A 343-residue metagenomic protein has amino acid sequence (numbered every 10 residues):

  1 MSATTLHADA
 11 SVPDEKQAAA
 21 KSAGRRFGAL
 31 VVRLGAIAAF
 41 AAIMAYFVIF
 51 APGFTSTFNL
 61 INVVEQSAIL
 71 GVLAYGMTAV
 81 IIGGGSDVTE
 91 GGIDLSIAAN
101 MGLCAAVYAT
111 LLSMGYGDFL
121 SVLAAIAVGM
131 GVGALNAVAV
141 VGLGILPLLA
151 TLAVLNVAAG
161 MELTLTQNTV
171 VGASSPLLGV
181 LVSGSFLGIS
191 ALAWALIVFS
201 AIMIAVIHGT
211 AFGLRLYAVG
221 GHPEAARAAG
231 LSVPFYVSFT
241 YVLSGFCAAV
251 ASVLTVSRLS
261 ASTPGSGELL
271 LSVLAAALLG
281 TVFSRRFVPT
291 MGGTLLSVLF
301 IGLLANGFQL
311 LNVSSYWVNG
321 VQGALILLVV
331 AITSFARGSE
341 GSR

Functional and structural regions predicted by a protein language model:
M1-A45, F58, A228, S232-F235 (+1 more regions): Cytosolic-side transmembrane-helix boundaries in multi-pass membrane proteins
Y46-A51, F58-M114, L143, T281-V288 (+1 more regions): Single transmembrane alpha-helix segments in multi-pass membrane proteins
S67-M77, L103, A127-A134, I197 (+5 more regions): Hydrophobic alpha-helical segments embedded in the membrane of multi-pass proteins
G84-D87, A248, R258, S262-G323: Transmembrane alpha-helical segments in multi-pass inner-membrane proteins
G84-E90, M130-A173, G209-A211, L274-M291 (+1 more regions): Short loop segments and helix-boundary regions at transmembrane helix junctions of multi-pass inner-membrane proteins
L112-L155, A201, L296-F300: Alpha-helical transmembrane segments within multi-pass membrane transporters and channels
G117, V132-L135, G188-S262: Helix-loop-helix "hairpin" substructures at the membrane interface of multi-pass membrane proteins
L143, P147-G209, Y236-F239, R258-G267 (+1 more regions): Transmembrane helix-bundle core of multi-pass membrane transporters and related energy-transducing complexes
